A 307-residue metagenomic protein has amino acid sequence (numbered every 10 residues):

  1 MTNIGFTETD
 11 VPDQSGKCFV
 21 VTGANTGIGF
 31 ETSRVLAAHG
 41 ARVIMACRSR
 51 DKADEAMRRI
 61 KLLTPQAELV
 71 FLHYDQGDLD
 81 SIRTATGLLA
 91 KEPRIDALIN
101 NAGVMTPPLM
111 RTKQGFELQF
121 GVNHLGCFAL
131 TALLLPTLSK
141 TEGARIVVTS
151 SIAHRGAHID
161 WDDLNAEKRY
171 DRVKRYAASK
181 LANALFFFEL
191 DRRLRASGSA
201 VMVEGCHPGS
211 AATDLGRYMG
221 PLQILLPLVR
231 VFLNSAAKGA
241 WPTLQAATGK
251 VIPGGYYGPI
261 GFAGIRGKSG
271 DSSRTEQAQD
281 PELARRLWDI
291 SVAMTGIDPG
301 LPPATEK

Functional and structural regions predicted by a protein language model:
M1-M219, M294-E306: Rossmann-fold NAD(P)H-dependent dehydrogenase/reductase core
E8, E117, D162, L226 (+3 more regions): Generic detector of well-ordered alpha-helical segments enriched in charged/polar residues, highlighting helical
M45, Y74, V231, E276-Q279: Pocket-edge positions in alpha/beta enzyme catalytic cores
D78, D163, T248-G249, D280: Polar helix-capping/helix-linker motif
Q119, L194, K250-Y256, T275-E276: A general structural signal for short secondary-structure boundary/capping elements
D162-Y170, M219-P227, R266-R274: Short glycine/proline- and charge-enriched loop/turn segments that cap or connect secondary-structure elements
S179, P227-S272, P281-D289: C-terminal helical subdomain
T275-K307: C-terminal amphipathic/interface module of NAD(P)-dependent oxidoreductases and related NAD-binding regulators
